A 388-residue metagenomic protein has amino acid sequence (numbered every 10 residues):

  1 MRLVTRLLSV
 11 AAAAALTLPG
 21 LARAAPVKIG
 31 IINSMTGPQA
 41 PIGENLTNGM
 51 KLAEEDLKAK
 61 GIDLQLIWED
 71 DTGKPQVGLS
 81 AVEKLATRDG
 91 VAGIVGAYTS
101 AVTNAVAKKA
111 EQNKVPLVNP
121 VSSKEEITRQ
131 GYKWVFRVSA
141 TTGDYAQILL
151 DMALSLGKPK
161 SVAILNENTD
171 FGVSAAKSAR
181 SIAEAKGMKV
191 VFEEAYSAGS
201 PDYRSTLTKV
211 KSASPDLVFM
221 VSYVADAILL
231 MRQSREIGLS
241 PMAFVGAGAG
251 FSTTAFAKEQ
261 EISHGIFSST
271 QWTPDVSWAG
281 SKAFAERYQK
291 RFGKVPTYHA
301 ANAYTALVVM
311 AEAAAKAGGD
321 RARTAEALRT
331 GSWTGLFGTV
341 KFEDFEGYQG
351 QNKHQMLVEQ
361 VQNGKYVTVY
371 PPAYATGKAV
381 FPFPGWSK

Functional and structural regions predicted by a protein language model:
L3-A12, A24-K388: Extracytosolic ligand-binding ectodomains
L18-A24: Sec/Tat signal peptide C-region and signal peptidase I cleavage site
